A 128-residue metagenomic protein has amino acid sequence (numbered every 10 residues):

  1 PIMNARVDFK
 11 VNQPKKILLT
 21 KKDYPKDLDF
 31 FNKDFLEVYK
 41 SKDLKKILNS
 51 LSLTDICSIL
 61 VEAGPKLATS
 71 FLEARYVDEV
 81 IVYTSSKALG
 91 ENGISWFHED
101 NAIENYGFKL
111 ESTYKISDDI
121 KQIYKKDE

Functional and structural regions predicted by a protein language model:
P1-E128: Enzymes that bind and transform nitrogen-containing heteroaromatic metabolites
